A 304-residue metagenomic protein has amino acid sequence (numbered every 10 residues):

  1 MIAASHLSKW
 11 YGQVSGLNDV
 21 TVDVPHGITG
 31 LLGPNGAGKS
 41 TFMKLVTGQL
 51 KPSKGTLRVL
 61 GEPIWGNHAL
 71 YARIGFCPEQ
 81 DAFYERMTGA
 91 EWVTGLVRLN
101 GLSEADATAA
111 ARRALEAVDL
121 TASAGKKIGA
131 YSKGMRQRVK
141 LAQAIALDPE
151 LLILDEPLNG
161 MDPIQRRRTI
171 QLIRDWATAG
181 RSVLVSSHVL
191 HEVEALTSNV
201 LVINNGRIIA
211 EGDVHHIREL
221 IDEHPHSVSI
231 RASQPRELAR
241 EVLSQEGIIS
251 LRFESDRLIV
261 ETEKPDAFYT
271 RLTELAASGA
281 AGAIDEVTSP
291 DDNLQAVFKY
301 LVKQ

Functional and structural regions predicted by a protein language model:
P34-G38: Walker A (P-loop) phosphate-binding loop of ABC-type ATPase nucleotide-binding domains
T47: Helix-to-loop junction immediately C-terminal to a conserved catalytic motif
G55-L70: Conserved ABC transporter NBD signature motif
T94, R98, A105-S123: Conserved ABC ATPase "signature" region
L152-E156: Catalytic Walker B motif of ABC-type/P-loop ATPase nucleotide-binding domains
I170-T262: ABC transporter nucleotide-binding domain
H226-Q304: Short, charged/small-residue-rich alpha-helical element at the C-terminal edge of ABC transporter nucleotide-binding
